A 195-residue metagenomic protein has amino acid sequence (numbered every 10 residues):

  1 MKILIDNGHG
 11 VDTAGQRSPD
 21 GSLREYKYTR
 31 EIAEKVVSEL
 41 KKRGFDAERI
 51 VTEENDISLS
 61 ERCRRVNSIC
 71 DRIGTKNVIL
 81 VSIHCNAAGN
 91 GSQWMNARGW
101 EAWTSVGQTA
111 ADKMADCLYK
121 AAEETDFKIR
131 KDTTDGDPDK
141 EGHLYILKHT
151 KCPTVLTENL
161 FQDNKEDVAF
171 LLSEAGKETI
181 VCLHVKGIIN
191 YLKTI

Functional and structural regions predicted by a protein language model:
M1-I3: Extreme N-terminal starter segment of soluble prokaryotic enzymes
D6-D12: Short acidic/polar micro-motifs centered on Gly/Asp/Asn
A14-D20, E166-L171: Short acidic, glycine/proline-rich loop/turn micro-motifs
G15-E31: Glycine- and acidic-residue-enriched helix-capping/strand-helix junction motifs
Y28-I195: Active-site-proximal helix/loop segments of hydrolytic enzymes
